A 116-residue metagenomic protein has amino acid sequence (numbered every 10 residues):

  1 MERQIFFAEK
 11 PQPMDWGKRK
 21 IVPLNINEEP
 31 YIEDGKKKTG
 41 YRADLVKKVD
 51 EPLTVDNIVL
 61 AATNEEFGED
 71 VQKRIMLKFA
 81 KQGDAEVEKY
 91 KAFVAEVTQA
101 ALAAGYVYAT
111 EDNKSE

Functional and structural regions predicted by a protein language model:
E2-E116: A preference for well-ordered globular domain cores that mediate specific macromolecular interactions or catalysis
